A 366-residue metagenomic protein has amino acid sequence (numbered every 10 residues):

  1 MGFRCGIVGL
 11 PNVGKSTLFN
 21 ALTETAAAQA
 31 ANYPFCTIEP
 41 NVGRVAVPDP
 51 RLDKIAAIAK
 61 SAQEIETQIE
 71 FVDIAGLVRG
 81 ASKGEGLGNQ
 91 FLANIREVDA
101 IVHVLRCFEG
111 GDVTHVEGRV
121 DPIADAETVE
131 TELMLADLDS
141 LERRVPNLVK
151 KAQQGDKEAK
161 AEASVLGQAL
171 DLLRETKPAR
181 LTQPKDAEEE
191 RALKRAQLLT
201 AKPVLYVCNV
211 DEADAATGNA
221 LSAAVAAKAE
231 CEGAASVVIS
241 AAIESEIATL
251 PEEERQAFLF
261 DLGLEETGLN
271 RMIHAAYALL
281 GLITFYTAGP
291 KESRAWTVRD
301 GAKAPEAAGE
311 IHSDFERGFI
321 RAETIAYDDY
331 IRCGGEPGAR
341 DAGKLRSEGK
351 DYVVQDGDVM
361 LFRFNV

Functional and structural regions predicted by a protein language model:
M1-T114, I123, E142-R143: Conserved G1/Walker A P-loop phosphate-binding module
G2-V8, V13, F19, N147-Q355 (+1 more regions): C-terminal-of-GTPase-core extension/linker across diverse P-loop GTPases
T37, G86, Q90, L133 (+4 more regions): Alpha-helical initiation/capping and key positions within long helical/coiled-coil segments
G43-P48, A75-E85, R96-E158, R174-D186 (+1 more regions): Conserved Switch II/interswitch segment of TRAFAC-class P-loop GTPases
L92, T131, L135, E142 (+3 more regions): Short amphipathic alpha-helical segments with heptad-repeat character
